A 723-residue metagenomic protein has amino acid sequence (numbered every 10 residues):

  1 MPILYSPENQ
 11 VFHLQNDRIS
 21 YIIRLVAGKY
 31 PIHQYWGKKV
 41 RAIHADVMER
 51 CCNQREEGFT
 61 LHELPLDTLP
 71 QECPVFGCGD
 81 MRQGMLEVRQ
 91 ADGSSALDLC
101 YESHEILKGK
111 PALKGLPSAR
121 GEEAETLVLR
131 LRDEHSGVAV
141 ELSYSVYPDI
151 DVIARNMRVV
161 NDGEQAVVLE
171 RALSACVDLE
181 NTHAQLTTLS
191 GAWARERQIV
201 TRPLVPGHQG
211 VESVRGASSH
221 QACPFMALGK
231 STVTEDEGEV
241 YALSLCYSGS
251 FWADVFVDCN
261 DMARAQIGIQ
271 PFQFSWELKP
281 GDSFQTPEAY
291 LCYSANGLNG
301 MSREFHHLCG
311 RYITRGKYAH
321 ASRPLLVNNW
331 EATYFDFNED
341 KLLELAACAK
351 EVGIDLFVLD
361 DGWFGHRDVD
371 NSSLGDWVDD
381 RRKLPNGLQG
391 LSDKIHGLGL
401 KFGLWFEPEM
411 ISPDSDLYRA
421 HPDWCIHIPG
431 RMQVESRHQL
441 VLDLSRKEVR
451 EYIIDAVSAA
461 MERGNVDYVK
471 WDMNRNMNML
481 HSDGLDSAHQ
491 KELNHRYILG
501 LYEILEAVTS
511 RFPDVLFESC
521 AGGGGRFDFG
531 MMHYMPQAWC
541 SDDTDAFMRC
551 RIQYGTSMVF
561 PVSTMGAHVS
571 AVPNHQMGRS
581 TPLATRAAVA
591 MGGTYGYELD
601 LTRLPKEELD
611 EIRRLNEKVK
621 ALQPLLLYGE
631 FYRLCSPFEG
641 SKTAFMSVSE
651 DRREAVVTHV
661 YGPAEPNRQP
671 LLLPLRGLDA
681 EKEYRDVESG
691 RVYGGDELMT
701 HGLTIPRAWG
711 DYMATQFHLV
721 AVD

Functional and structural regions predicted by a protein language model:
Y5, N9-H13, D17, P31-F256 (+2 more regions): Polysaccharide-binding surfaces and accessory modules of carbohydrate-active proteins
R18, M157, G281, V327 (+8 more regions): Conserved, mostly hydrophobic/aromatic
P70-E72, G77-G109, V233-F251, C292-K317 (+4 more regions): Glycine-rich, aromatic-flanked loop segments that form ligand/cofactor-binding clefts across common enzyme folds
V88, A96-Y101, W276-A295, M713-V720: Short Pro-Gly-centered flexible turn/kink motifs
E235, P637-D679: Carbohydrate-binding surface patches
Y318-D455, Y468: Aromatic-lined carbohydrate-binding/catalytic grooves of carbohydrate-active enzymes
P385-G387, C425-S580, T594, L599 (+1 more regions): Active-site neighborhood of glycoside hydrolase catalytic domains
G695-D723: C-terminal beta-strand-rich structural cap/linker in extracellular carbohydrate-active enzymes
